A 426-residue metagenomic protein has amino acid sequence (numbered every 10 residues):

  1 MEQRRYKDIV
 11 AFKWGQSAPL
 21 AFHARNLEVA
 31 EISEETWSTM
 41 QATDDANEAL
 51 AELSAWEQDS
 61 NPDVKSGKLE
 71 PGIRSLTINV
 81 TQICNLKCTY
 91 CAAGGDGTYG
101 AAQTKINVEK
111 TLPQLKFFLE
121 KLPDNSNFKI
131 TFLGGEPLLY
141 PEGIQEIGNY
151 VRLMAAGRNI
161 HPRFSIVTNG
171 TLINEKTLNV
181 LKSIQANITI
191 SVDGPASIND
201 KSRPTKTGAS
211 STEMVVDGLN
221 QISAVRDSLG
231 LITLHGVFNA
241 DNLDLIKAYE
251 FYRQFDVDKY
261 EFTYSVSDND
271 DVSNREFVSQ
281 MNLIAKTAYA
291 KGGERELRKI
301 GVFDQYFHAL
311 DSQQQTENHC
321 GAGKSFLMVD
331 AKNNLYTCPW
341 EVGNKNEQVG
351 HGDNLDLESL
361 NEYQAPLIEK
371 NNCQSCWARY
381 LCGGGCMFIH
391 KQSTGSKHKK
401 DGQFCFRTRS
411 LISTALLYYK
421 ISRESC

Functional and structural regions predicted by a protein language model:
E2-T77: N-terminal [4Fe-4S]-dependent radical SAM core
Q16, C320-G323: Short, small/polar residue-rich loop motifs at catalytic or cofactor-binding pockets
E70, E317-G321: Short loop/turn motifs at secondary-structure junctions and domain boundaries
P71, S75-E109: Canonical Radical SAM [4Fe-4S] cluster-binding loop centered on the CxxxCxxC motif and its immediate flanking residues
L112-L133, Y140-Y264: Radical SAM/AdoMet-radical enzyme domain recognition
L115-L133, K400-C426: Short Fe-S-cluster ligation motifs
F277-L310, L335, P339-G383: C-terminal accessory region of radical SAM enzymes
P366-T414: Cysteine-cluster motifs in flexible loop/terminal segments that predominantly coordinate metals
